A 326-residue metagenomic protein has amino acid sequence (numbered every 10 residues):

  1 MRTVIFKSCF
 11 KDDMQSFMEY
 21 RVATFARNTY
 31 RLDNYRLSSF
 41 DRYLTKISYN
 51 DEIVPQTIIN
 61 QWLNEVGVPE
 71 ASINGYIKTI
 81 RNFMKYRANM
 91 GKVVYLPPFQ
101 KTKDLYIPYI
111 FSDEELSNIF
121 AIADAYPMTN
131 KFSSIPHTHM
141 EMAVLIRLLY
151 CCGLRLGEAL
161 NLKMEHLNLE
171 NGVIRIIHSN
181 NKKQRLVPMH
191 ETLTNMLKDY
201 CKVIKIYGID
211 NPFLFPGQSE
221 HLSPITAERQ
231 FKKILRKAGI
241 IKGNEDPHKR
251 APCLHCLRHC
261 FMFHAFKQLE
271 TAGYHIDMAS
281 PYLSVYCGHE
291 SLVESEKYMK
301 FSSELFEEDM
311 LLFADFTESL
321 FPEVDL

Functional and structural regions predicted by a protein language model:
M1-L326: Conserved catalytic core of the tyrosine transesterase superfamily
